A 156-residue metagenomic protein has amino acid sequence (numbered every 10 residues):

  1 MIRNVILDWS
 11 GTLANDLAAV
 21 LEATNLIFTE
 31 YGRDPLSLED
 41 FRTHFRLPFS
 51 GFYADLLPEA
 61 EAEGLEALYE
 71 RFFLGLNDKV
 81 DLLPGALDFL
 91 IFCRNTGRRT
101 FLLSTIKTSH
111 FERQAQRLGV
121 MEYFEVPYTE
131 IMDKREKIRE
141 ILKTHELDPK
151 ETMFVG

Functional and structural regions predicted by a protein language model:
I2-P84, T96: N-terminal helical cap/lid subdomain that shapes the substrate entry/recognition surface in HAD-like hydrolases
N4, R135-G156: Conserved Lys-Pro-Asp/Glu-containing loop-to-beta segment of HAD-superfamily phosphomonoesterases, centered on
A23, F52, H110-R113, K137: Phosphate- and divalent-cation-binding pockets in alpha/beta enzyme and binding domains that engage nucleotide-derived
D34, M121-E125, D148: Conserved H-loop
D40, V120-K134: A short, structured active-site edge motif that brings together acidic residues
H44, P84-G85, I106-K107, M132-D133: Short beta->alpha linker loops
L74-L102, E112, R135-I138: Short, acidic loop-to-helix structural element flanking the phosphoryl-transfer center in phosphate-processing enzymes
F101-S104, F154: Structural beta-sheet core signal
